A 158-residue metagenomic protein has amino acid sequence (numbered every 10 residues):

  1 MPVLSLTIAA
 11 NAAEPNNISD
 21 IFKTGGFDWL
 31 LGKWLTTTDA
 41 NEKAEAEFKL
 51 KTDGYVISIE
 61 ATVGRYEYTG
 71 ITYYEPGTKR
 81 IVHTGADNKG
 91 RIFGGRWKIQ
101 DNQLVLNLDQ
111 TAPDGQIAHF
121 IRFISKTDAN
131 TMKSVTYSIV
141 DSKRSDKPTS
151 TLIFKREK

Functional and structural regions predicted by a protein language model:
M1-T7: Bacterial N-terminal signal peptides
A13-N16, Y137-K158: Edge beta-strand at a domain terminus
N17-K33: N-terminal helix-cap/turn-to-beta initiation motif at the start of protein domains
W34-T37, I57-V63, H83-A86, L106-A112 (+2 more regions): Short beta-strand segments that buttress and anchor functional surface loops
A40, I71-D114: Contiguous, well-ordered beta-strand patches that form the walls/edges of small beta-barrel/beta-sandwich domains
E45-L50, T69-Y74, F93-K98, H119-K126 (+2 more regions): Hydrophobic/aromatic beta-strand elements that line small-molecule binding cavities or substrate pockets in beta-rich
E47-K79: N-terminal glycine/threonine-rich, aromatic-flanked beta-hairpin/loop signature
T52, D128-N130, K158: Residue-level recognition of beta-strand termini and adjacent short loop/turns
